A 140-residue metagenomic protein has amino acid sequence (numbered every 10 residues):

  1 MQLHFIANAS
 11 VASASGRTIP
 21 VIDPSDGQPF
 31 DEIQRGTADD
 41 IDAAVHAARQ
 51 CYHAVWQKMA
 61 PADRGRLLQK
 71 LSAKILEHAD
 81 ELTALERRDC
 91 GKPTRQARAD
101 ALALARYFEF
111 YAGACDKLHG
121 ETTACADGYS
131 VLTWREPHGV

Functional and structural regions predicted by a protein language model:
M1-I33, R66-K70, K117-V140: Terminal low-complexity tails and localization/encapsulation signals of metabolic enzymes
D31-L118: Glycine-rich loop-to-alpha-helix module at the N-terminal edge of alpha/beta enzyme cores
